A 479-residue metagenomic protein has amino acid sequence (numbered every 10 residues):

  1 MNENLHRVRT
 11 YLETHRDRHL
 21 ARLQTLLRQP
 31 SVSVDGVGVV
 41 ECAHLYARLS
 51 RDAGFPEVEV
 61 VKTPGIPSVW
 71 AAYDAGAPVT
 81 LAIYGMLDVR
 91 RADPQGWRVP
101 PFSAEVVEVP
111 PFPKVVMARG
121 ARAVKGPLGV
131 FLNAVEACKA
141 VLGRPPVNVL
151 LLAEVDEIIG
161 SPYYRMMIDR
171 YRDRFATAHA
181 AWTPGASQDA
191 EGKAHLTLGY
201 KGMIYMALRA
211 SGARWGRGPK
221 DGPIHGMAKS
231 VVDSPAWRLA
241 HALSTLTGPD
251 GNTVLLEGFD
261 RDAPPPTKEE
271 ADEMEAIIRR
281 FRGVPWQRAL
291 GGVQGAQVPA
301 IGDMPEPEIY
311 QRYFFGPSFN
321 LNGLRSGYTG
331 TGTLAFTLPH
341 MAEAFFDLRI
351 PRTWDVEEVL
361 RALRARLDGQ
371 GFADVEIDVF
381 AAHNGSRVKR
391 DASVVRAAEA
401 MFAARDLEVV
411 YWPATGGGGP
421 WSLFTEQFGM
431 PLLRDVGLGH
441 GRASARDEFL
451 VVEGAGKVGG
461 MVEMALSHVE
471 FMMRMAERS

Functional and structural regions predicted by a protein language model:
N2-A121, A140-V147, F346: Acidic/His- and Gly-rich active-site-bordering loop/insert found across diverse amide/peptide-bond hydrolases
P64, L87-V89, R122, L152-S161 (+4 more regions): Acidic, glycine-rich active-site loops and adjacent beta-strand->loop/helix elements that engage anionic groups
V115, G120-G199, S479: Acidic/histidine-rich catalytic neighborhood of metal-dependent amide-processing enzymes
D189, L198-G199, M203-Y205, W215-L324 (+2 more regions): Acidic-enriched catalytic cores of C-N bond-cleaving enzymes acting on peptides and small amides
R209-S211, W215-P219, L239, F315 (+2 more regions): Zn-dependent metallopeptidase/amidohydrolase metal-coordination segment
P317-I350: Glycine/acidic-rich beta-strand-loop module
L348-P351, E376-D391, A414-G416: A short beta-alpha structural unit
S386-A404: Short, low-order "capping/linker" segments at domain edges
